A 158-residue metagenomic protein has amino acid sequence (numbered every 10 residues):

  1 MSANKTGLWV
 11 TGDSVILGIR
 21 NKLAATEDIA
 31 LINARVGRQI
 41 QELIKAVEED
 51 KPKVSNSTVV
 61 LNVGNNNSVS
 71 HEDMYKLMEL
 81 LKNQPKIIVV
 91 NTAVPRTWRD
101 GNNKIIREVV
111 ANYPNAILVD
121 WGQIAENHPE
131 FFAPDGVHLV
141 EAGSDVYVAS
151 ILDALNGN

Functional and structural regions predicted by a protein language model:
M1-S2, K86: Ser/Thr/Gly/Pro-rich low-complexity, disordered linker/stalk segments of secreted and cell-surface proteins
S2-K76, V94-G101: Conserved SGNH/GDSL esterase-like catalytic core that processes O-acyl groups on lipids and polysaccharides
V54, K82, A111: Short conserved AdoMet
K76-Q84: Catalytic-core regions built around general acid/base machinery
N83-K86, N115-A116: A short helix->loop->beta-strand "cap" motif at the edges of active sites that frequently abuts
R99-N158: Catalytic His-Asp segment of secreted/periplasmic serine-dependent ester chemistry enzymes
